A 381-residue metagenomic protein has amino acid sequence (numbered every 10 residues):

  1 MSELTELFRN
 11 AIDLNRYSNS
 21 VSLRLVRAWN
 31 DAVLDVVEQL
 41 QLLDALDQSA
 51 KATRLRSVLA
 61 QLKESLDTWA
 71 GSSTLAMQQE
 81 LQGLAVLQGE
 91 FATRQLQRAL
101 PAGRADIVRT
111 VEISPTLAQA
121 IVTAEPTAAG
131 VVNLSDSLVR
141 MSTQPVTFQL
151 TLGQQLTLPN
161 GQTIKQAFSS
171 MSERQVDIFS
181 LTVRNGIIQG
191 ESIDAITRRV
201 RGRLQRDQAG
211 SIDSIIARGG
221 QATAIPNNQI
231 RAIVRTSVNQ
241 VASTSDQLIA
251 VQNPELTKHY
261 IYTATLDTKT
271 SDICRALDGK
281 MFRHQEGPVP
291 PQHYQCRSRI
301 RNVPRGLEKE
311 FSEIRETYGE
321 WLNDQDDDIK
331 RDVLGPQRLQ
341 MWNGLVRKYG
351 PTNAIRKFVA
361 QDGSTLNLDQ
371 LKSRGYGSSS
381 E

Functional and structural regions predicted by a protein language model:
M1-I216, L307-E381: N-terminal leader/targeting and assembly helices and adjacent pre-domain segments
S214-E313: Acidic, glycine-rich two-metal-ion catalytic cores of nucleic acid-processing enzymes
